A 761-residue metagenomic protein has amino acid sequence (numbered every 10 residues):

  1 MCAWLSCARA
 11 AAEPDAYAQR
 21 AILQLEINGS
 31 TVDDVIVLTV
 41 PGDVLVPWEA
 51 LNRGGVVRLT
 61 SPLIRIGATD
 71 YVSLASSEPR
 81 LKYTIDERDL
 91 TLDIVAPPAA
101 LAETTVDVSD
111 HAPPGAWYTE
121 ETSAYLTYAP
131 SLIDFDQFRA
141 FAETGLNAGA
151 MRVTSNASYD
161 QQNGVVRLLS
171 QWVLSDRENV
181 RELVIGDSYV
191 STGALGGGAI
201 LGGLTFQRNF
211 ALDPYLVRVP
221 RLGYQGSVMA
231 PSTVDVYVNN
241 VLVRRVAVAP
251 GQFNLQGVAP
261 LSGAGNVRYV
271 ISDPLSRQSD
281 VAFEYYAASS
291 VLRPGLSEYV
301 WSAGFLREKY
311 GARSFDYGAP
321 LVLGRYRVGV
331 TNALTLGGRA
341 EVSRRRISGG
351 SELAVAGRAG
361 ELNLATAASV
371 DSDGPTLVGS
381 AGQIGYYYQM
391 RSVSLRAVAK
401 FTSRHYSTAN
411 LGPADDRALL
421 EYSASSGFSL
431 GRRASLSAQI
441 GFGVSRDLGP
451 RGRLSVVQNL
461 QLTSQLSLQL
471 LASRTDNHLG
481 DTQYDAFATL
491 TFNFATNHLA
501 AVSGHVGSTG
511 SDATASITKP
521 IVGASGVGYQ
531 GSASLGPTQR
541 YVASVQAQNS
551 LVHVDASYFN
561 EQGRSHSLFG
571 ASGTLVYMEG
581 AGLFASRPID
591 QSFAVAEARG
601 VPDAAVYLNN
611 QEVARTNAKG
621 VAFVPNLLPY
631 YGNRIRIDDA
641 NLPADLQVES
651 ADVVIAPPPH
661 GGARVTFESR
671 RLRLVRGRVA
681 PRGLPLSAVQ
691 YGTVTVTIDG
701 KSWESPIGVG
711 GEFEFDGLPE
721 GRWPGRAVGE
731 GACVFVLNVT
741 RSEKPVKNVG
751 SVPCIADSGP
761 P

Functional and structural regions predicted by a protein language model:
C7-P220, S508-M578, A585, P745: Post-signal-peptide, soluble extracytosolic/periplasmic N-terminal scaffold domains of envelope/secretory systems
A16-L23, S30-I36, G600-N610, R682-G700: Short, ordered, surface-exposed loop/turn motifs in non-cytosolic proteins
L23-L25, G226, A594-A598, R673-G683: A short, amphipathic beta-strand motif
L38-V46, V258-A264, V621-R636, A640-P643 (+3 more regions): Short Pro-Gly-centered beta-turn/loop motif in secreted/extracellular proteins
I64-E78, S279-F283, A614-R615, L642-A663 (+1 more regions): Structured interaction patches on ligand/partner-binding surfaces of diverse proteins
T91-A96, S289-L292, G582, A651-L672 (+1 more regions): Extracellular beta-sheet/turn segments enriched in Thr/Pro/Gly and aliphatic residues
P114-W117, F138-A150, V166-V184, G318-N332 (+10 more regions): Feature captures outer-membrane beta-barrel proteins of Gram-negative bacteria and organelles
Q611-G620, G700-E712: Short, acidic Ser/Thr/Gly-rich low-complexity loop/linker segments typical of extracellular and cell-surface proteins
